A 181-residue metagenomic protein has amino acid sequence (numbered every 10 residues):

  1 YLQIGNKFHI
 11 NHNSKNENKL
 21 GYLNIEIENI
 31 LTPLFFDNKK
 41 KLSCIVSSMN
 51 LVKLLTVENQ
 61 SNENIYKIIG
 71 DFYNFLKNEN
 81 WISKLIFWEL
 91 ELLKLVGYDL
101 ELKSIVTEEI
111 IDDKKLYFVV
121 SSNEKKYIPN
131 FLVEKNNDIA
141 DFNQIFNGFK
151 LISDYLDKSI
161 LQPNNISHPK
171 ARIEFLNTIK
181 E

Functional and structural regions predicted by a protein language model:
Y1-E181: Non-catalytic alpha-helical scaffolds and adjoining flexible linkers that form interface surfaces for assembly
